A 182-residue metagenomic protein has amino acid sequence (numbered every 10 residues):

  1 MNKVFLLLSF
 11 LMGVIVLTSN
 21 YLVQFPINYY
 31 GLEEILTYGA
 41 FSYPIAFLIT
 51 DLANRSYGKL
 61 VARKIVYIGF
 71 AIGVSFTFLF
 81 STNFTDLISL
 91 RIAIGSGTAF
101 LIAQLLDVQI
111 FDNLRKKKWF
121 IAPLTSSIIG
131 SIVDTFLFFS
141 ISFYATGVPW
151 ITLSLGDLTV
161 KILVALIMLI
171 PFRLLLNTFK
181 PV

Functional and structural regions predicted by a protein language model:
M1-R55: Hydrophobic transmembrane alpha-helices
F5-S9, L60-A71, K118-T125: Cytoplasmic-side transmembrane-helix entry/capping segments in multi-pass membrane proteins
M12-V16, Y43, I68-T77, T98-A99 (+1 more regions): Small-residue-rich segments of transmembrane alpha-helices in multi-pass membrane proteins, especially helix faces
V16-Q24, F76-F84, F138, S142 (+1 more regions): Structural signal for membrane-spanning alpha-helices in multi-pass inner-membrane proteins, emphasizing helix cores
Q24-E33, S81-I88, T146-L153: Membrane-interface helix termini and inter-helical loops of multi-pass transporters
I49-A53, F78-D86, L105-I110: Membrane-helix exit/interface motif
I72-F100: Helix-adjacent hinge/juxtasegments
L90-V182: Membrane-embedded alpha-helical hairpins and interfacial helices in multi-pass inner-membrane proteins
